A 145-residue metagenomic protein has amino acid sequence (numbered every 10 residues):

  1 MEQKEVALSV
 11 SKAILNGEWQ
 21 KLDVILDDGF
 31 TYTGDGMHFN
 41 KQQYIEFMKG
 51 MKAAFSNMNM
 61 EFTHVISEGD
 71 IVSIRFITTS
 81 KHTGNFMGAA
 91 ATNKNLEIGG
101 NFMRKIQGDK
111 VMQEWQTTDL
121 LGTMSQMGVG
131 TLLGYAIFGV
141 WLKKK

Functional and structural regions predicted by a protein language model:
M1-E2, L8, A53-K145: A beta-strand edge to alpha-helix "cap/lid" segment located at domain peripheries
M1-K4, W19, K41: Short, structured helix-loop boundary elements
Q3-V6, L26, Y44: N-terminal alpha-helical segment
A7-L15: Regular secondary-structure segments
I14-T33: Short, well-ordered alpha-helical segments enriched in acidic and aromatic residues
W19, M48, L120: Generic structural marker for isolated residues within well-ordered, non-membrane alpha-helices of soluble domains
D28-I71: A solvent-exposed, acidic/Ser-Thr-rich amphipathic alpha-helical stretch
